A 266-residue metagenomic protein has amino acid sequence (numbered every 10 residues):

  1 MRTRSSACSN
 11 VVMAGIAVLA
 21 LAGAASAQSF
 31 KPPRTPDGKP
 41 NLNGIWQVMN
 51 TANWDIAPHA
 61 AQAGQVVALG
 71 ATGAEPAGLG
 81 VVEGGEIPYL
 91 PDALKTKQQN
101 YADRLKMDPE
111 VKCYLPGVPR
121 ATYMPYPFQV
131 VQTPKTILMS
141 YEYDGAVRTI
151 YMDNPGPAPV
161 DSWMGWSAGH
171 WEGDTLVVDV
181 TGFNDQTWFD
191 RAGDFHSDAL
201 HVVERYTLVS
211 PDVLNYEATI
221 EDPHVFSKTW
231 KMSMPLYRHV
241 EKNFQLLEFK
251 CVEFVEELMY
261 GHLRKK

Functional and structural regions predicted by a protein language model:
R2-G15: Bacterial N-terminal signal peptides that target proteins for export
R2-T3, G23-K266: PEST-like low-complexity, intrinsically disordered acidic/proline/serine-rich tracts that flank trafficking/processing
V12-L21, A25: Hydrophobic helical h-region of N-terminal Sec-dependent signal peptides in bacterial secretory/periplasmic proteins
